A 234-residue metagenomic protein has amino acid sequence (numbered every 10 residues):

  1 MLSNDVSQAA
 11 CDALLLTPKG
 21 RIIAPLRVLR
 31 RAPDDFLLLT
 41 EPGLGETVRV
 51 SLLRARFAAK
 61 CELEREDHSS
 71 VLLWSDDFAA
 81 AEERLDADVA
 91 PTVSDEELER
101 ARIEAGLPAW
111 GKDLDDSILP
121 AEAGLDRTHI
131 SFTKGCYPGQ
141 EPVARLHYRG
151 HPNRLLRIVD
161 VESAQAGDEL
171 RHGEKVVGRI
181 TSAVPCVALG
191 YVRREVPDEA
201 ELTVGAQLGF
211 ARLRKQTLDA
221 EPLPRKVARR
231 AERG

Functional and structural regions predicted by a protein language model:
M1-P25, A32-P33: Acidic, proline/glycine-enriched N-terminal capping motif
L2-S3, L53-C61, D88-D95, K175-V177 (+1 more regions): A common structural junction motif
C11-L16, L73-S75, L202-V204: Short acidic-hydrophobic surface loop/beta-edge motif
P25-R27, R179: Short, surface-exposed charged micro-motifs
R27-P108: Acidic, low-complexity central loop/insert segments
R84-D88, D113-D116, E141, L155: A short secondary-structure junction signal
A101-L125: Short, conserved active-site entrance elements at the starts or edges of catalytic domains
I118, A123-I130, P138-Q140, A144-G234: Glycine-rich, small/acidic residue-mixed loop/short-helix segments
